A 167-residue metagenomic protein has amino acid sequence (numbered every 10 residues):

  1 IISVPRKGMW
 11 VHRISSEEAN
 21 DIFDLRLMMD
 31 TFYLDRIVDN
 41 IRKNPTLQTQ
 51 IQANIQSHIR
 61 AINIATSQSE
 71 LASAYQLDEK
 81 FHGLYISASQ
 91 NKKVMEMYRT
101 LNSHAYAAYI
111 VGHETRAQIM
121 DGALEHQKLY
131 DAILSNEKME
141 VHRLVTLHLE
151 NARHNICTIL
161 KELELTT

Functional and structural regions predicted by a protein language model:
I1-D39, K43, T158-T167: Short linear motifs at protein or domain termini
H12, D35, M95, E114 (+1 more regions): Nucleotide phosphate-binding site architecture
E17, I22, R26, P45-I110 (+2 more regions): Conserved amphipathic alpha-helical segments that form helical-bundle/coiled-coil interaction surfaces
R36, L84, A88, N155: Short alpha-helical functional segments enriched in proximate histidine and acidic residues
I37, S89, G112-H113, L160: Helix-loop junctions at the membrane-solvent interface of multi-pass transporters, primarily the C-terminal
I119-M120: Short helix-capping and inter-helix turn/linker motifs at the boundaries of alpha-helical repeat units
N136: Residue-level signal for the nucleotide or nucleotide-sugar donor/cofactor binding architecture
M139-T167: C-terminal effector-binding regulatory domain of bacterial HTH transcription factors
